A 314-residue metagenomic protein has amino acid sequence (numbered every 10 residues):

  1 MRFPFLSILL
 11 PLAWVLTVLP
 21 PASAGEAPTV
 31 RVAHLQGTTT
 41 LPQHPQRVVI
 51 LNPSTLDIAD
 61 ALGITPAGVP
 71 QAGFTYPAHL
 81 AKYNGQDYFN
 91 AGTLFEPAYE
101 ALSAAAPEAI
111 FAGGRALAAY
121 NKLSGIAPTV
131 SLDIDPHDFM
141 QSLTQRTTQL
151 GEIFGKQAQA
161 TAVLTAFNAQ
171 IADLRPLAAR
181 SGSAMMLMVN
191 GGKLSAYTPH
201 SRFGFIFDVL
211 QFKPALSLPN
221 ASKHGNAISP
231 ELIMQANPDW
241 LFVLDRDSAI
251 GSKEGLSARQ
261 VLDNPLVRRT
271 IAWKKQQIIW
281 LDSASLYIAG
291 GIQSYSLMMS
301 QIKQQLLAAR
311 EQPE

Functional and structural regions predicted by a protein language model:
R2-F3, A13, T17-S54, Q157-M186 (+4 more regions): Bacterial Sec-exported substrate-binding components of ABC uptake systems
H34-Q36, A91-Y99, N220-S229: Short helix-initiation/N-cap motifs at beta->coil->alpha
R47, N52-A101: A short, structured surface patch at a secondary-structure boundary
G73-Y76, A196-G225: Alpha-helical, coiled-coil/dimerization segments enriched in small aliphatic residues
Y99-A112, P128, I233, N237-F242: Proline-aspartate-enriched helix->loop->beta-strand connector
A118, D133-Q149, G182-F205, A249-G255: Extracytoplasmic ligand-binding site segments that recognize negatively charged/polar headgroups
S195, S222-I250: Ligand-binding pocket segment of bilobal, Venus flytrap-like solute-binding proteins
V243-E314: Structured C-terminal subdomain patch of bacterial secreted/periplasmic proteins
